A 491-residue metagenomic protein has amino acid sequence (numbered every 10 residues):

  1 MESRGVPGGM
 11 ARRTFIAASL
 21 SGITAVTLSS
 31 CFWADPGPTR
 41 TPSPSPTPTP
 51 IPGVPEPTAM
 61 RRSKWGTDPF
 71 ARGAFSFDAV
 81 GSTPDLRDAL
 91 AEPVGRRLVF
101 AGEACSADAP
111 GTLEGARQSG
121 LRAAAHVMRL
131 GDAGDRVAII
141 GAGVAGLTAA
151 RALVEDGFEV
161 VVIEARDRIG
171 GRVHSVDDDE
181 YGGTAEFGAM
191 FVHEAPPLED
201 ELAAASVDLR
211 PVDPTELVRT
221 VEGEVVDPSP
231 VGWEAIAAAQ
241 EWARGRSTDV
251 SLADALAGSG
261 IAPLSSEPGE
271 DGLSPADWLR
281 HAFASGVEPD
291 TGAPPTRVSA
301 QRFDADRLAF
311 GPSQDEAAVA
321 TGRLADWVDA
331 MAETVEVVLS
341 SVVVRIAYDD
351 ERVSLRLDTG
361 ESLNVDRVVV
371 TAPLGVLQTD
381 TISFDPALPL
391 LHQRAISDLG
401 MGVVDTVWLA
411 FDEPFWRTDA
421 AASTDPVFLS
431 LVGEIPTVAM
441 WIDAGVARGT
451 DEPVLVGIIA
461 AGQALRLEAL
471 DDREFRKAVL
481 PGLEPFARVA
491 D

Functional and structural regions predicted by a protein language model:
M1-D491: FAD-dinucleotide binding site
